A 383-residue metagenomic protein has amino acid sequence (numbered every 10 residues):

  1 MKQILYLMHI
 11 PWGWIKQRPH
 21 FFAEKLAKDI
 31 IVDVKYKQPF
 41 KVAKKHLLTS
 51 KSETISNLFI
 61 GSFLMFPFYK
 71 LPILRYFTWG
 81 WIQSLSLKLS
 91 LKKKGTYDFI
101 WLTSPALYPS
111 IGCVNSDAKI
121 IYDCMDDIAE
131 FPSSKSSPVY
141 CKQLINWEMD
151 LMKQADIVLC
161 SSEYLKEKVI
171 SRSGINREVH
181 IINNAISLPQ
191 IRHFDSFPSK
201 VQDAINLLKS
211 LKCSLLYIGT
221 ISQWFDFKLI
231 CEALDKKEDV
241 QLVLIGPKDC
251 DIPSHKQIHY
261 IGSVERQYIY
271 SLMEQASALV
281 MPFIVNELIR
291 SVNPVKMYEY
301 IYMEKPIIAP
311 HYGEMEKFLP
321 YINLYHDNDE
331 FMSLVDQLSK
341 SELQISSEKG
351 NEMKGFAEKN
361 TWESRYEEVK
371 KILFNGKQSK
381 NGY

Functional and structural regions predicted by a protein language model:
F22, L85-K92, I128, P138-V158: Membrane-proximal helix-turn-helix segments that form the acceptor-binding/catalytic region of lipid-linked
S110, Q154-E178: A short, active-site helix/loop in glycosyltransferases that binds the activated sugar's phosphate group
Y164, I182-A185, F194: Carbohydrate-associated surface elements
N206-F225, I230-C231, L242: Conserved donor-binding/catalytic core segment of Leloir-type glycosyltransferases
G246-M273: Nucleotide-activated donor-binding/catalytic signature segment of Leloir-type glycosyltransferases, i.e., the conserved
M273-S291, K305-P306: Acidic donor-binding loop of glycosyltransferase active sites
E316-Q337: Change "using UDP/GDP/dTDP sugars" to "using nucleotide sugars
Q344-N375: A charged, aromatic-enriched C-terminal amphipathic alpha-helix characteristic of glycosyltransferases across folds
